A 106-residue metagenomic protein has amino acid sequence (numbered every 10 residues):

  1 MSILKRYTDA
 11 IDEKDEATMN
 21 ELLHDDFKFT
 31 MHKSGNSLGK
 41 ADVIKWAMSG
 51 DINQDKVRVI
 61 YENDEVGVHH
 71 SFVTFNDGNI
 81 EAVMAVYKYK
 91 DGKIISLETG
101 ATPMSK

Functional and structural regions predicted by a protein language model:
K5-D9: Amphipathic alpha-helical repeat scaffolds
E13-K28: Short, well-ordered alpha-helical segments enriched in acidic and aromatic residues
T30, S34, I44-K106: A beta-strand edge to alpha-helix "cap/lid" segment located at domain peripheries
L38-G39: PAS/Per-ARNT-Sim sensory domains
